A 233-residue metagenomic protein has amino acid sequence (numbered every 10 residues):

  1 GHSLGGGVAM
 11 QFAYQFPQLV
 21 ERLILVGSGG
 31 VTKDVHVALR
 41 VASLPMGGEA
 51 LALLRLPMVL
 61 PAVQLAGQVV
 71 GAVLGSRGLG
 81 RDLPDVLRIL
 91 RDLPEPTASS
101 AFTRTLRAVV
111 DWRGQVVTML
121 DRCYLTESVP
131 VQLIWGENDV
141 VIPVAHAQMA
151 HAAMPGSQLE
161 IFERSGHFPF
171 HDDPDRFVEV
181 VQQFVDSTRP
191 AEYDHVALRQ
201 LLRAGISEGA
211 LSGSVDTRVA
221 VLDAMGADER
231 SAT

Functional and structural regions predicted by a protein language model:
G1-G6: Conserved alpha/beta-hydrolase "nucleophile elbow" surrounding the catalytic nucleophile
V8-F12: Hydrolases whose catalytic domains are alpha/beta-hydrolase-1, hotdog thioesterase, or metallo-beta-lactamase-like
A13, G27, F102, L133-G136 (+1 more regions): Generic structural signal for small/hydrophobic residues in well-ordered secondary structure, especially within
Y14-Q15, E21-P57: Flexible "cap/lid" loop of the alpha/beta hydrolase fold
D34-L39, A145-H146, D172-D175: Short aromatic-enriched loop/helix-cap "lid" or pocket-rim segments at secondary-structure transitions that line
P61-R81, V86-L93, R104-D111: Helix-loop "lid/cap" segments that line or gate small-molecule binding pockets
P94-A152, I161: Conserved serine/cysteine hydrolase catalytic core
G156-T233: Catalytic active-site module of serine/aspartate enzymes centered on a nucleophile-bearing elbow/loop
